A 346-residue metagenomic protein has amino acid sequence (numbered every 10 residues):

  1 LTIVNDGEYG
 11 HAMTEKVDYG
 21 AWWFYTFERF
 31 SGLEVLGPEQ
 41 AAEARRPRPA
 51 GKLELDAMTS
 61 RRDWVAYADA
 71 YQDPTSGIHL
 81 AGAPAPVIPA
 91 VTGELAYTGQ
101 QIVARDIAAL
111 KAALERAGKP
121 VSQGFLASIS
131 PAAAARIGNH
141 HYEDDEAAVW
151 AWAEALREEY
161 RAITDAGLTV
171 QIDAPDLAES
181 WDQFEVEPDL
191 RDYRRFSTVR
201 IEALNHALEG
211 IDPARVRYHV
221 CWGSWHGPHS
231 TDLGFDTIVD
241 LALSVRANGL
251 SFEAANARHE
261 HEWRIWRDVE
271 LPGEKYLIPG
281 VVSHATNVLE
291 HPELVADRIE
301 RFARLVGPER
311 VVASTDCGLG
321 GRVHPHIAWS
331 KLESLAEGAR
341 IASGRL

Functional and structural regions predicted by a protein language model:
L1-L346: Domain-level signal for soluble alpha/beta catalytic cores
